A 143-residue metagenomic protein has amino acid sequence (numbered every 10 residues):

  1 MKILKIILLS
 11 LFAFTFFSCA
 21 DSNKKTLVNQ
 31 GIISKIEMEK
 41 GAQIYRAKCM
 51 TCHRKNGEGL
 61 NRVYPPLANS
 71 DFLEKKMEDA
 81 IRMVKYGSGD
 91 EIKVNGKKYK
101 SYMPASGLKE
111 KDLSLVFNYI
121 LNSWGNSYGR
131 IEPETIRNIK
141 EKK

Functional and structural regions predicted by a protein language model:
M1-I6: Positively charged n-region of N-terminal signal peptides that target proteins for export
T15-S18: C-terminal motif of bacterial Sec signal peptides marking the signal peptidase cleavage site
D21-I44: Electrostatic cytochrome c docking/interface patches
S22, K55-N56: Cys/His-rich metal-chelating microdomains
G41-K55, V116-I120: The canonical Cys-X-X-Cys-His
R62-A68, G89-K143: Axial heme c-ligation environment in periplasmic c-type cytochrome domains
D71-K76: Conserved helix-turn-beta segment immediately C-terminal to the redox Cys motif in thioredoxin-like folds
